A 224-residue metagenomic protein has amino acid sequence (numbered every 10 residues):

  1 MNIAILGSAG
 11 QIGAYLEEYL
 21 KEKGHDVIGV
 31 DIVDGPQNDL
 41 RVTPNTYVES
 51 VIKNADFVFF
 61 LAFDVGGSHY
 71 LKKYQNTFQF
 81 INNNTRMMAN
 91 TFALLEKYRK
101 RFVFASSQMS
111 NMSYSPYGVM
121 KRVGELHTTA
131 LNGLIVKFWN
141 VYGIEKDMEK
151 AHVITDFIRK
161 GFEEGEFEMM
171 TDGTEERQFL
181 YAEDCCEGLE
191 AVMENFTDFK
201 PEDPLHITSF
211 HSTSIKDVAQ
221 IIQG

Functional and structural regions predicted by a protein language model:
M1-I144: N-terminal Rossmann-like NAD(P)+-binding domain of SDR-like oxidoreductases, especially those catalyzing
H25, G165-E166, T197: Residue-level recognition of short, well-ordered coil/turn positions that link secondary-structure elements
E49, I158-R159, F196-T197: Short secondary-structure boundary/capping segments
Y114-G118, R122-M193, F210-S212, A219-Q223: NAD(P)-dependent short-chain dehydrogenase/reductase
P201: Short, small/polar-rich loop/turn modules that mediate ligand/substrate recognition or access, typified
P204, I215: Helix-turn-helix DNA-binding elements, focusing on the entry/boundary residues of the two helices that contact DNA
I207: Conserved metal-phosphate-binding beta-hairpin within the catalytic cores of diverse ATP-dependent phosphoryl-transfer
